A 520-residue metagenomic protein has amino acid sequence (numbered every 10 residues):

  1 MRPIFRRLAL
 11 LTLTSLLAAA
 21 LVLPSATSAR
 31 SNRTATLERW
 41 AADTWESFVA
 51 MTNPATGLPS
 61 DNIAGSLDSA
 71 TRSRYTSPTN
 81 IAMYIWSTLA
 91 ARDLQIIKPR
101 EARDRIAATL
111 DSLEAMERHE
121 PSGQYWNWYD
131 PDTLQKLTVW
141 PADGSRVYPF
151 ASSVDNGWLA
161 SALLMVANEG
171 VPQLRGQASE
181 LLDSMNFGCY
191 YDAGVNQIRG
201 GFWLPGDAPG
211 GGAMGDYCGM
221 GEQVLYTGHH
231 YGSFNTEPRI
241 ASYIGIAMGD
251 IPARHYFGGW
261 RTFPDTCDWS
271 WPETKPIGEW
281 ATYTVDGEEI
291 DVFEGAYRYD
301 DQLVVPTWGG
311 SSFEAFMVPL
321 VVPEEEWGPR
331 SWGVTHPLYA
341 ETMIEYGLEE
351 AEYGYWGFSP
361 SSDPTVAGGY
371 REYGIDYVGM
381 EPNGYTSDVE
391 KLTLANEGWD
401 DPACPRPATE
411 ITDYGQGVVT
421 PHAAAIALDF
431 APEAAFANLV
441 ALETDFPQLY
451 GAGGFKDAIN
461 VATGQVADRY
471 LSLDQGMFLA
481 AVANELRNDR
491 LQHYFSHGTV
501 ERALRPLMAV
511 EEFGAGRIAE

Functional and structural regions predicted by a protein language model:
M1-T12: Bacterial N-terminal signal peptides that target proteins for export
L11-A20: Bacterial N-terminal signal peptides
A19-S31: C-terminal region of N-terminal signal peptides and the immediate post-cleavage residues of exported proteins
R30-E520: Ser/Thr/Asn(+Pro)-rich, low-complexity disordered segments
